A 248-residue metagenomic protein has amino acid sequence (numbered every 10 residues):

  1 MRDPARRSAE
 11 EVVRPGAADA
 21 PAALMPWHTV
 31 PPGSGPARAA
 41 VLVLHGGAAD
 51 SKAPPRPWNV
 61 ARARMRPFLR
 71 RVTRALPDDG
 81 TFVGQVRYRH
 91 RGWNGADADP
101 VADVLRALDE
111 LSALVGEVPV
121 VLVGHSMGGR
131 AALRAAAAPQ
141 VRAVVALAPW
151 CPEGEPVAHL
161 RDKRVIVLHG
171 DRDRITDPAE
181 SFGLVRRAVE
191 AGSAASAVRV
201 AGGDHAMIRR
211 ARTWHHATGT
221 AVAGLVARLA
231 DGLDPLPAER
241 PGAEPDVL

Functional and structural regions predicted by a protein language model:
P4-A5, S193-L248: C-terminal catalytic histidine-bearing segment of alpha/beta-hydrolase fold enzymes
R7, E11-D78: Short, surface-exposed "cap/lid" segments of acyl-processing enzymes
N94-L114: Alpha/beta-hydrolase active-site loop
V123-G128, A132: Gly/Ala-rich beta-loop-alpha elbow adjacent to hydrolase catalytic centers
L160-R161, I166-D173: Short beta-strand/loop motif that positions the catalytic acidic residue of the alpha/beta-hydrolase fold
D171-D177, A206: Acidic catalytic loop of the alpha/beta-hydrolase fold
D177-R187: Short alpha-helix in the alpha/beta-hydrolase fold that links the catalytic acid
